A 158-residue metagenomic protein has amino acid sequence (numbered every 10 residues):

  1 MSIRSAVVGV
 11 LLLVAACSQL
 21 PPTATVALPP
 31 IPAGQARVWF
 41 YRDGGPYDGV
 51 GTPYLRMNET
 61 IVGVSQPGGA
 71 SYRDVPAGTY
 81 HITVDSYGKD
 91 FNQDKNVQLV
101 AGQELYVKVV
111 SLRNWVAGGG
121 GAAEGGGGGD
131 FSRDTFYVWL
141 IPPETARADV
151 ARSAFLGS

Functional and structural regions predicted by a protein language model:
M1-Q19: Sec-dependent bacterial lipoprotein signal peptides
C17-S158: Short loop/turn and low-complexity linker motifs enriched in small/turn-promoting residues
